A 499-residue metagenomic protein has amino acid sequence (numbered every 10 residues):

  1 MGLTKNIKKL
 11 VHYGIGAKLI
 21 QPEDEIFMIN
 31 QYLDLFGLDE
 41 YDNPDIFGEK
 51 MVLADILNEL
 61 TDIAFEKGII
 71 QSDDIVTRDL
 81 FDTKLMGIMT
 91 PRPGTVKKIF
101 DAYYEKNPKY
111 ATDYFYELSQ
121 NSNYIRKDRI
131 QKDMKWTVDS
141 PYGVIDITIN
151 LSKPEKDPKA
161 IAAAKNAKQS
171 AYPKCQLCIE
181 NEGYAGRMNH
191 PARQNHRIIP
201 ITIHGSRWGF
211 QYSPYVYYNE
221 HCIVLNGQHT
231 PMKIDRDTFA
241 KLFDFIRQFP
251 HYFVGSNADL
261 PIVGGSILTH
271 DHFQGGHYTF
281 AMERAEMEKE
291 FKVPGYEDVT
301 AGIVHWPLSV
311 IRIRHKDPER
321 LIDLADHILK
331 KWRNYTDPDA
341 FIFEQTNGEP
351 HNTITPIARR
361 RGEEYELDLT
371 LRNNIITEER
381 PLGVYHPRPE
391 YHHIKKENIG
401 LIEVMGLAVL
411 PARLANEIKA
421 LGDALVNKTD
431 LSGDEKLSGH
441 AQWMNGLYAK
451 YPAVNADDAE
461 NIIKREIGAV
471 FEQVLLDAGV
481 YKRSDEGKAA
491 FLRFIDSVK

Functional and structural regions predicted by a protein language model:
M1-V224, Q228-P231, H305-P307, L321-A325 (+2 more regions): Active-site microenvironments that recognize anionic phosphate/pyrophosphate groups
A164, H270-D271: Short secondary-structure boundary/capping segments
N195-R197, H229-V254: Helical scaffold of the NTase/Pol beta-like nucleotidyltransferase catalytic core
N226, H272-F273: Generic structural signal marking isolated hydrophobic packing positions within regular secondary structure
D237, I246-T269, G275-L329, R333-T336: Catalytic or ion-translocation cores adjacent to nucleophile or general acid/base/metal-coordination motifs in diverse
